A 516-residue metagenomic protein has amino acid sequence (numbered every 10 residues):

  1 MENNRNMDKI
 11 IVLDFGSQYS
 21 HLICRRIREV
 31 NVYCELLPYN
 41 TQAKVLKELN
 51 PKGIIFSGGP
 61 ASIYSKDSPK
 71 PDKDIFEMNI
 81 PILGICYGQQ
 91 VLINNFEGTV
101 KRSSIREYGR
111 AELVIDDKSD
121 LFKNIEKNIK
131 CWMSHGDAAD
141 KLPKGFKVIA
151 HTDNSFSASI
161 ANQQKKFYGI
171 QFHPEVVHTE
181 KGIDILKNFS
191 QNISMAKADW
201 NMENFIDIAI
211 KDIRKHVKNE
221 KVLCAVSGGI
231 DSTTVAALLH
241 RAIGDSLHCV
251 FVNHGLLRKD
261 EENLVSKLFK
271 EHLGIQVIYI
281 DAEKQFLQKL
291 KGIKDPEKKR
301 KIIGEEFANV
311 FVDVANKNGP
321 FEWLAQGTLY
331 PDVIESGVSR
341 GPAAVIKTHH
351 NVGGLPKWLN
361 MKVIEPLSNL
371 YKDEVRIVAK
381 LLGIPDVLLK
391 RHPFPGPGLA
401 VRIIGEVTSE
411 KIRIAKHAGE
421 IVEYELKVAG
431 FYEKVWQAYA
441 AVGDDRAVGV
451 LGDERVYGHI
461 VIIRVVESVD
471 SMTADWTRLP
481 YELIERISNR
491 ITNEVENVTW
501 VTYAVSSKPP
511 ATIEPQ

Functional and structural regions predicted by a protein language model:
E2-F56, P60-K66, K70-P71, F76-M78 (+3 more regions): RNA-binding accessory domains that recognize and position tRNA/RNA substrates
I82-G88: Conserved helicase ATPase motor motifs in RecA-like P-loop NTPase domains
Q326-T328: Extended catalytic-interface subdomain
